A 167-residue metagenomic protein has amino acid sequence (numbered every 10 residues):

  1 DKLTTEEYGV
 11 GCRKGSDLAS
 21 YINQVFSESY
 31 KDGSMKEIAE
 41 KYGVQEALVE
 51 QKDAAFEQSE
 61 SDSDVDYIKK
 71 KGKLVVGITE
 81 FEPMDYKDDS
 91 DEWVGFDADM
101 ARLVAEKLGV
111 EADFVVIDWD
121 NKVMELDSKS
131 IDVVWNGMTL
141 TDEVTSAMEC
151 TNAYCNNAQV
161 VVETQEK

Functional and structural regions predicted by a protein language model:
K2-L3, I78-E80, Q165: Short, small-residue-rich loop/turn micro-motifs
K2-T4, Y67-K70, E106, D127 (+2 more regions): Extracellular/periplasmic catalytic domains that process cell-envelope and extracellular macromolecules
L3-C12, E82-K87, E143: Surface-exposed aromatic
T5-V25, V160-K167: A bilobed periplasmic-binding-protein/Venus flytrap-type ligand-binding module shared by bacterial periplasmic
K14-E28, S34, I38, F96: Short amphipathic alpha-helical coupling segments at ligand-binding clamshell hinges and other catalytic/signaling
G15-S16, D62, V110-F114, D118-N121 (+1 more regions): A conserved helix-loop-strand patch within extracytoplasmic ligand-binding domains of the periplasmic binding
D32, E37, K41, S61-M138: Extracytoplasmic small-molecule ligand-binding "clamshell" domains of the periplasmic binding protein/Venus flytrap
M35-A55: Mature extracytoplasmic/periplasmic domains
